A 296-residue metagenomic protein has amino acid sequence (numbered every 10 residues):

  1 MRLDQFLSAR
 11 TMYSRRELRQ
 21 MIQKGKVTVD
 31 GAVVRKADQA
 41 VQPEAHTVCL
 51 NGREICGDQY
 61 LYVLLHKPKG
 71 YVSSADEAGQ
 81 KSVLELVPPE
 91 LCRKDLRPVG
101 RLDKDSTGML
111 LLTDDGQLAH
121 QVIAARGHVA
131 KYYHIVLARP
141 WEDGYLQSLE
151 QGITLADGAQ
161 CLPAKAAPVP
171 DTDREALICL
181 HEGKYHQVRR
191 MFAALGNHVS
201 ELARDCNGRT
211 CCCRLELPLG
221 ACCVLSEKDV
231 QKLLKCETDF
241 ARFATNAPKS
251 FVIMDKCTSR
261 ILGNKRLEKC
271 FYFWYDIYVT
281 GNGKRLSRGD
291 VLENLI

Functional and structural regions predicted by a protein language model:
M1-F243: Basic, flexible Lys/Arg- and Gly-enriched helix-loop patches that mediate nucleic-acid binding at interfaces with rRNA
R242-T245, V252-K256, R260, Y275-I277: Short, positively charged and aromatic/hydrophobic N-terminal segments
S250, C257, R266, C270 (+1 more regions): Cationic, low-complexity basic patches in intrinsically disordered or flexible, solvent-exposed regions
I261-K265, G283-I296: N-terminal, intrinsically disordered charge-dense segments
